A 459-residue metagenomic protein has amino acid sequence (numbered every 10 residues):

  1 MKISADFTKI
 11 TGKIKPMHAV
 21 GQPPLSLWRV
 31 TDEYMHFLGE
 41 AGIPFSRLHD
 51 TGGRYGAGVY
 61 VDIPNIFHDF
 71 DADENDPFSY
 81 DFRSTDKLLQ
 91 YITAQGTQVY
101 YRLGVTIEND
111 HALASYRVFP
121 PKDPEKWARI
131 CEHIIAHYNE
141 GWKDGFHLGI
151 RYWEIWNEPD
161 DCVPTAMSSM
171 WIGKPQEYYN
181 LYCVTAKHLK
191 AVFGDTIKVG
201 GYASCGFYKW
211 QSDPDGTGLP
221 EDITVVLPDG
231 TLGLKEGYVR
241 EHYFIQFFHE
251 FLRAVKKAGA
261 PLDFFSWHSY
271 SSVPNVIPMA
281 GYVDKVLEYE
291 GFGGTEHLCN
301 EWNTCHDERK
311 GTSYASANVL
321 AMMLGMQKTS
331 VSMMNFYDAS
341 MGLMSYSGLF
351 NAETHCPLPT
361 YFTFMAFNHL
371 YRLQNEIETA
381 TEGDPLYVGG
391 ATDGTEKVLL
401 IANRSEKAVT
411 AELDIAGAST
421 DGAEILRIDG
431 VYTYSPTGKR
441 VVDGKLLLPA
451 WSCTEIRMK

Functional and structural regions predicted by a protein language model:
M1-A41: Mature N-terminal, pre-catalytic/accessory segment of carbohydrate-active enzymes
V20, I92, I134, W153 (+7 more regions): Conserved, mostly hydrophobic/aromatic
L25-L38, H242-K256, Y314-M323: Short, acidic/polar
A41-L262, H268, S272: Substrate-binding cleft and catalytic face of glycoside hydrolase catalytic domains, especially the flexible beta-alpha
V255-R309, S332: Glycoside hydrolase catalytic-domain groove-lining segments
N300-Y371, N375-V388, D393: Aromatic/acidic polysaccharide-binding cleft in carbohydrate-active enzymes
E382-S419, W451: Carbohydrate-binding surface patches
P436-K459: C-terminal beta-strand-rich structural cap/linker in extracellular carbohydrate-active enzymes
